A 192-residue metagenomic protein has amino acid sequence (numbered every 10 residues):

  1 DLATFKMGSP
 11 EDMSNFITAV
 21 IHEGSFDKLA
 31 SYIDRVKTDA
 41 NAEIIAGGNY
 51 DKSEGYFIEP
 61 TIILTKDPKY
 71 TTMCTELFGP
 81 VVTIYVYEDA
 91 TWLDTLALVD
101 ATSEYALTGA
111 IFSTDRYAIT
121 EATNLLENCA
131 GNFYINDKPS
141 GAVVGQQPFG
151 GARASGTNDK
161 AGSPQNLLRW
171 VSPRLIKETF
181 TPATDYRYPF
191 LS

Functional and structural regions predicted by a protein language model:
D1-K6, Y50-S53, F57-S192: Conserved C-terminal structural/oligomerization subdomain of aldehyde/semialdehyde dehydrogenase
S9-T18, N41-K52, K66-K69: Conserved small-domain helix->loop->beta segment predominantly found in fold-type I
E11, T38-N41, D89-L93: Intrinsically disordered, low-complexity coil segments
I17, I21-K28: Structural signature of PLP-dependent enzymes
D27-E43: Long, low-complexity segments enriched in small/aliphatic residues
